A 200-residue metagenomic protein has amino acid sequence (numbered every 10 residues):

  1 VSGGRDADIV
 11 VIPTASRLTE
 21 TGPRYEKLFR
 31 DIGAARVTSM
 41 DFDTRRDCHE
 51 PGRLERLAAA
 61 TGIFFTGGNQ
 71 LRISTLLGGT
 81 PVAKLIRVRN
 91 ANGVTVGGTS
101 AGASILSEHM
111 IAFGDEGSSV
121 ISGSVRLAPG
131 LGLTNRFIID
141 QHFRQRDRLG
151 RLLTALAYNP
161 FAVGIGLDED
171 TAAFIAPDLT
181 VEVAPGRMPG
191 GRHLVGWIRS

Functional and structural regions predicted by a protein language model:
V1-D6, V11, S16-R24, F29-D31 (+3 more regions): C-terminal and late-domain segments of enzyme folds
S2, E55-R56, R89: Generic structural signal for beta-strand residues in well-ordered domains
G4-A7, A60, G93: A general structural motif
V10, A15-A59, F65, R72: Portal/gating segments that form or line small-molecule/metal binding sites
E26, R53-L54, A83-R87, L152-L153: Short amphipathic alpha-helical segments and helix-helix/interface helices
T38-M40, F64-F65, V96-T99, G164-L167: General beta-strand structural signal in soluble alpha/beta enzymes
T44, S104, T171: Positions that flank functional sites
T66, R72-L149: Class I SAM-dependent methyltransferase SAM-binding "motif I" and its flanking Rossmann-like core
